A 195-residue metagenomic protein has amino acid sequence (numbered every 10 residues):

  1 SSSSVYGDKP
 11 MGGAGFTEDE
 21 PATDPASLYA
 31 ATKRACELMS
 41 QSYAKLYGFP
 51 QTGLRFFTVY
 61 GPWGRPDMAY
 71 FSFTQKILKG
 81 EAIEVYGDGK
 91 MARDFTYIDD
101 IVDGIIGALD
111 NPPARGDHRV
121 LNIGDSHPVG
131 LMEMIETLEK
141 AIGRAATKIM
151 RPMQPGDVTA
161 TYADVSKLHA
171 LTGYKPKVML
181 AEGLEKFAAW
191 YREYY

Functional and structural regions predicted by a protein language model:
S2: Residue(s) in the substrate-gating loop at a strand-loop-helix junction that position the organic substrate next
V5-G53, Y60, G64-R65, P176: Catalytic helix-loop patch of NAD(P)-dependent Rossmann-fold dehydrogenases
K9, P25, F56-V59, F95 (+2 more regions): Generic detector of well-ordered alpha-helical packing
E37-L38, V59, G80, Y97: General helical structural elements
R55-T58, M150-P152: Residue-level recognition of beta-strand->loop/alpha-helix junctions
I77-Y195: C-terminal substrate-binding subdomain of Rossmann-fold SDR/epimerase-dehydratase oxidoreductases
